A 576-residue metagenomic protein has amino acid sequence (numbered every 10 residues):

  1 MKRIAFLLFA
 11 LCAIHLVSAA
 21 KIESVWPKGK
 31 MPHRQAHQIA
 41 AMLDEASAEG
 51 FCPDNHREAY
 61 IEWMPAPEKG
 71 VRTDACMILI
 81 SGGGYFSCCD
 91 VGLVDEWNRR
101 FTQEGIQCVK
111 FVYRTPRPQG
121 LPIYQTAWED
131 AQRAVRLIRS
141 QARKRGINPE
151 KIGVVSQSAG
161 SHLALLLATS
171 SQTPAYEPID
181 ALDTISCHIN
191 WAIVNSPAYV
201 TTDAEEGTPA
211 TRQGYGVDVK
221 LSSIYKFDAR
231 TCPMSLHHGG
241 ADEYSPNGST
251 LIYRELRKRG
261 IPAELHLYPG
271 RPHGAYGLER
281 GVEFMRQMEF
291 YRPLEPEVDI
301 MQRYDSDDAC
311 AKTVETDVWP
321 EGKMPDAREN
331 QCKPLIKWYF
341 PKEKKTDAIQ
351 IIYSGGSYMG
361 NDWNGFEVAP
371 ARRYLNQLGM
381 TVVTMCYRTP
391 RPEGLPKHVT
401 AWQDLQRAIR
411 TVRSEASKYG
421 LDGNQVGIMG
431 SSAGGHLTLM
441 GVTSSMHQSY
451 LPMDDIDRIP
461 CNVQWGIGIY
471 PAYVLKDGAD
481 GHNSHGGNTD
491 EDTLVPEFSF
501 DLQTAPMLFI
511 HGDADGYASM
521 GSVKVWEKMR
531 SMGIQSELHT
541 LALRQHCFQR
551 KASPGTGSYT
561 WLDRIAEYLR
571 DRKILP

Functional and structural regions predicted by a protein language model:
A20-G70, E297-K344: N-terminal cap/lid segment of alpha/beta-hydrolase-fold proteins
T73-G82, D347-G355: Short beta-strand element of the alpha/beta-hydrolase
S81-F86, G240, S354-M359, D513: Active-site glycine-rich loops that stabilize anionic/oxyanionic intermediates across multiple enzyme folds
C89-D90, E96-N98, F111-P149, D362-N364 (+3 more regions): Catalytic nucleophile-loop/oxyanion-hole region of alpha/beta-hydrolase and closely related hydrolase-like folds
R133-G214, D218, A229, R407-E491: Primarily recognizes the serine-hydrolase "nucleophile elbow" in alpha/beta-hydrolase and SGNH/GDSL folds
L236-H238, Q503, F509-H511: Short beta-strand/loop motif that positions the catalytic acidic residue of the alpha/beta-hydrolase fold
E243-S249, G516-S522: Conserved alpha/beta-hydrolase "acid-adjacent" motif
T250-D299, L395, V523-P576: C-terminal catalytic histidine-bearing segment of alpha/beta-hydrolase fold enzymes
